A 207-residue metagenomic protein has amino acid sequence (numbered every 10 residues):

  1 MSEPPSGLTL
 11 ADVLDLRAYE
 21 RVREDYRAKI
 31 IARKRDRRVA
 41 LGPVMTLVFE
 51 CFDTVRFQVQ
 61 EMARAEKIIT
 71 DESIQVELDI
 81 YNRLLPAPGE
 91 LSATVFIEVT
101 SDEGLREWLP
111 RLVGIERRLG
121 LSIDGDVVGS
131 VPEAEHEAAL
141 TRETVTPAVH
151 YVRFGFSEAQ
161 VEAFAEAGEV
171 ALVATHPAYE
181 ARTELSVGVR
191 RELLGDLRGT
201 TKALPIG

Functional and structural regions predicted by a protein language model:
S2-E90, E98-G207: Long, contiguous binding/interaction regions
